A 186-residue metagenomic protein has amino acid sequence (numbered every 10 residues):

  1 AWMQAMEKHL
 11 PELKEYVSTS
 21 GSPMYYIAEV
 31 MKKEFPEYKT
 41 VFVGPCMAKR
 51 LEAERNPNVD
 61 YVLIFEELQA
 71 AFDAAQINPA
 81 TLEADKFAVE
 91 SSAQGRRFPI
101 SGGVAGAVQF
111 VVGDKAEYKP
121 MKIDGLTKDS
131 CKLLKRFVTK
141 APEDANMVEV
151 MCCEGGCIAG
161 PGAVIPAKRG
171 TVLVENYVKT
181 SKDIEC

Functional and structural regions predicted by a protein language model:
A1-C186: Iron-sulfur-associated redox domains of electron-transfer enzymes in respiratory and anaerobic energy metabolism
